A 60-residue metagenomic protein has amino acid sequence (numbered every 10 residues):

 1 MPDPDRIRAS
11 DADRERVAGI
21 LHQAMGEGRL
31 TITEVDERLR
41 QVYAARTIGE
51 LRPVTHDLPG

Functional and structural regions predicted by a protein language model:
M1-R29, T33, E37-R38, V42-G60: Acidic, negatively charged sequence signal that fires either on conserved catalytic/metal-binding carboxylates
